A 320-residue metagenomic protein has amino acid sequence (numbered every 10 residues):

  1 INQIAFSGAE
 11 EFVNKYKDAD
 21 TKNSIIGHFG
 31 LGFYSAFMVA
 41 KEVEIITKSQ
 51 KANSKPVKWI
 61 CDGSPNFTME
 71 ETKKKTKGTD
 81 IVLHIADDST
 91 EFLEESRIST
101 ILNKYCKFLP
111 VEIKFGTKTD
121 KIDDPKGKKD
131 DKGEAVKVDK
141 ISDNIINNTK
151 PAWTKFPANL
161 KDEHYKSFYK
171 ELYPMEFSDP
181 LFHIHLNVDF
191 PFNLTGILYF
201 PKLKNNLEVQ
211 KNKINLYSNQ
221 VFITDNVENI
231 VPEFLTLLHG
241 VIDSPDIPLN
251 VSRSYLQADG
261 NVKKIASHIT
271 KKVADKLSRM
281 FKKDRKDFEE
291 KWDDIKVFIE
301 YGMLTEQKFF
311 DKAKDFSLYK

Functional and structural regions predicted by a protein language model:
I1-L93, T100, K107-F108, D120 (+1 more regions): GHKL (Bergerat-fold) ATPase N-terminal catalytic module, capturing the glycine-rich phosphate-binding loop and acidic
Q3-G8, K15, A19, V39-S49 (+7 more regions): Conserved, well-folded catalytic cores of nucleic-acid-processing and energy-transducing macromolecular machines
S7, E11, D20-S24, H28-Y34 (+13 more regions): Charged, alpha-helix-enriched surfaces in structured cytosolic catalytic cores of large nucleotide-utilizing machines
N66-D123, E134, V138-Y173: ATP-binding catalytic core of ATPases
L83-H84, L216-T224, V251-A258: Glycine- and acidic
S96, D131-I242, L318-K320: GHKL/Histidine-kinase-like ATPase module
L249-D287: Extended, well-ordered alpha-helical scaffold/bundle regions in very large, multi-domain proteins
K291-K320: A contiguous, basic/glycine-rich beta-loop/short-helix subdomain that forms a polymer-engagement track
